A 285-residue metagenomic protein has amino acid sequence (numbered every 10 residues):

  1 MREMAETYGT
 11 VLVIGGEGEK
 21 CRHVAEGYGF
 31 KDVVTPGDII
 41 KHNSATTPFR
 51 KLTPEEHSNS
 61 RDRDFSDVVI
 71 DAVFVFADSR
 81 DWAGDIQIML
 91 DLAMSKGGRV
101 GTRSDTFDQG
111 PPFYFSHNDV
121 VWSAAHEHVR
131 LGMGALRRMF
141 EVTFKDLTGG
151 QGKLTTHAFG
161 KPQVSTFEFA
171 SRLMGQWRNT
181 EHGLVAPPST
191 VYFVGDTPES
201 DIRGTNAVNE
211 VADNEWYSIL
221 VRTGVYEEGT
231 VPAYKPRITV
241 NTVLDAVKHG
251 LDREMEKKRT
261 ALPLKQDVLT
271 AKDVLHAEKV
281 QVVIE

Functional and structural regions predicted by a protein language model:
M1-E285: Asp-based, Mg2+/Mn2+-dependent phosphohydrolase catalytic module
